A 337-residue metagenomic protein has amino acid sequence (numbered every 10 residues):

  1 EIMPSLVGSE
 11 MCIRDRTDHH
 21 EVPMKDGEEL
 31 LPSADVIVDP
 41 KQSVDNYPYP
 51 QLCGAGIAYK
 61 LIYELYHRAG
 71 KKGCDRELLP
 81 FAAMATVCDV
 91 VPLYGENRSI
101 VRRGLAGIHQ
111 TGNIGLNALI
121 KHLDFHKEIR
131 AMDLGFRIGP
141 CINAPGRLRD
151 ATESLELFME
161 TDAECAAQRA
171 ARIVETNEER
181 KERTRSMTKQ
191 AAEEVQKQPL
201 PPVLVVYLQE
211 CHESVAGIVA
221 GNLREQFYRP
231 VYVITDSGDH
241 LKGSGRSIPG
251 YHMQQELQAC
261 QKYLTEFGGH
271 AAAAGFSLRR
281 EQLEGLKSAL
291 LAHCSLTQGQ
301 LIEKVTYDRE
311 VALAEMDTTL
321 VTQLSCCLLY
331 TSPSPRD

Functional and structural regions predicted by a protein language model:
E1-G8, I13, Y330-D337: Single conserved hydrophobic/aromatic residue that forms the stacking wall/gate of nucleotide- or nucleobase-binding
S9, P23, D45-C53, V91-P92 (+2 more regions): Alpha-helix capping and helix-loop boundary segments enriched in small/acidic/polar residues
S9-E10, R14-L30, V38, R224: N-terminal small/polar loop signature for handling phosphorylated ligands or for N-terminal nucleophile
H19-H20, P40, V90, A144 (+1 more regions): Generic detector of well-ordered alpha-helical packing
H19-V22, K41-S43, Q209-E210, D236-D239: Short, ordered loop/turn segments at secondary-structure junctions
E29-K71, D75-V87: Short alpha-helices
S33, H67-E284, S288: Hydrophobic helix-and-loop "lid/oligomerization" segment in the mid-to-C-terminal part of catalytic domains
V90, Q110-I114, H293-S332, R336: A contiguous loop/helix-start segment that scaffolds small-molecule binding in enzyme catalytic cores
